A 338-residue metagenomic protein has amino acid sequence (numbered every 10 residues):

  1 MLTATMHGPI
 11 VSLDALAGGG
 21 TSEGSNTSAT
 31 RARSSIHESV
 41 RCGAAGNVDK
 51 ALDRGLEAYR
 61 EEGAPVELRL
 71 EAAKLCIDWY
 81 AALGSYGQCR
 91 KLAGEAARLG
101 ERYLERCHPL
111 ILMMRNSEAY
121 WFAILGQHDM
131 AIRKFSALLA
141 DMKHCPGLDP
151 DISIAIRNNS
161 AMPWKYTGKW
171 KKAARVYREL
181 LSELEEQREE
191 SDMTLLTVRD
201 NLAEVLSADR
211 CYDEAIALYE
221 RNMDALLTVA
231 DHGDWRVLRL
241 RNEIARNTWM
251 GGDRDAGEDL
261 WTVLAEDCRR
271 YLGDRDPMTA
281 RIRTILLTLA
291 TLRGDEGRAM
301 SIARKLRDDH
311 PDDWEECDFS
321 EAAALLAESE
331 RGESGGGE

Functional and structural regions predicted by a protein language model:
M1-E338: Intrinsic-disorder-linked linear interaction elements in eukaryotic regulatory proteins
